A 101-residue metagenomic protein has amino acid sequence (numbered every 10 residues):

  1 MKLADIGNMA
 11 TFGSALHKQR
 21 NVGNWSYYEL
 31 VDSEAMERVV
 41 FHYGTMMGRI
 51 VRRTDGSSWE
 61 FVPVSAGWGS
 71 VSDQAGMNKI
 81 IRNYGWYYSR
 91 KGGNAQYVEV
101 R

Functional and structural regions predicted by a protein language model:
M1-R101: Terminal leader/tail segments of proteins
